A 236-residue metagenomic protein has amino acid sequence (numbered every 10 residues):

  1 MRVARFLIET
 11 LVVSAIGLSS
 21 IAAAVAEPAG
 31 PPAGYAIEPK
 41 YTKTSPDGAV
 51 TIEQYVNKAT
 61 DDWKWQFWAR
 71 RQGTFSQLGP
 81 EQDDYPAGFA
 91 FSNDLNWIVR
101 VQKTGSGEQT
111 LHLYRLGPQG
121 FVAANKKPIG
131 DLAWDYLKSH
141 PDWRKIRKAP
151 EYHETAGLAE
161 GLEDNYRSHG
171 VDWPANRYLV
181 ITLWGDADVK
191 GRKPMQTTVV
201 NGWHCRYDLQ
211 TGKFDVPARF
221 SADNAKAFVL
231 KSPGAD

Functional and structural regions predicted by a protein language model:
I8-S20: Bacterial N-terminal signal peptides
V12, A23-K43, T110, P118-D236: Acidic, small-residue rich beta-repeat scaffolds with periodic aromatic anchors
P32-K64: Beta-strand-rich domains and repeat architectures in extracellular enzymes and scaffolds, especially beta-propellers
N57-T60, T104-G107, D186-K190: Short glycine/acidic-enriched loop and turn motifs that connect beta-strands
G79-D83: Surface loop/turn motifs at the tips and blade-to-blade linkers of beta-strand repeat domains
Y85-A87: Beta-rich catalytic cores
N93-D94: Residue-level detector of Asp-centered blade-edge/turn motifs that repeat once per structural unit in beta-propeller
